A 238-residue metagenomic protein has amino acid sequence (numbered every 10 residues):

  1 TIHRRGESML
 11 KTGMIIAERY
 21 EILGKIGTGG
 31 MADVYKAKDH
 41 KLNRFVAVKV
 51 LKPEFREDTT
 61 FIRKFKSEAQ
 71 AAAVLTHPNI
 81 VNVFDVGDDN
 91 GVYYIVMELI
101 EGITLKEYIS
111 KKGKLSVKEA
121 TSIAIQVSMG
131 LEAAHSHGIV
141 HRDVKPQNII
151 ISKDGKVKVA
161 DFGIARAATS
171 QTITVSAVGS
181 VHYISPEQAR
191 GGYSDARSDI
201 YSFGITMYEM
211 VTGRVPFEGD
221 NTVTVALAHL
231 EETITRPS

Functional and structural regions predicted by a protein language model:
I22-G29, V34: Protein kinase glycine-rich loop
K52-V74: AlphaC helix of the eukaryotic protein kinase fold
V86: Activation-segment/catalytic-loop signature of the eukaryotic protein kinase fold
N90-T104, Y108: Conserved short submotifs of the Hanks-type protein kinase catalytic core that shape the nucleotide-binding pocket
I123-A124: Activation segment signature within eukaryotic-like protein kinase domains
V127-I139: Protein kinase catalytic-loop region centered on the HRD/HxD motif
H182-S238: C-terminal lobe helix-coil module of Hanks-type protein kinase domains
